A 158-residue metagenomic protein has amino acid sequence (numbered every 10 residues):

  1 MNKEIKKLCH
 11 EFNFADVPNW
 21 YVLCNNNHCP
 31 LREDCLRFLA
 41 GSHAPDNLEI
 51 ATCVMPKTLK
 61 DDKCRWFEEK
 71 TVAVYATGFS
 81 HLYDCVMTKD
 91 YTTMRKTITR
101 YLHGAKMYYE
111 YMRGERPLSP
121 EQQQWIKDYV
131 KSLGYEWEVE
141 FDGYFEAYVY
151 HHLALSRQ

Functional and structural regions predicted by a protein language model:
M1-F67: N-terminal cysteine/histidine-rich coordination modules
H10-F12, D16-P18, F141-Q158: Short, charged recognition helix plus adjacent turn of helix-turn-helix-like nucleic-acid-binding domains
E68-R95, E136-V139: A short, Lys/Arg-rich alpha-helix, primarily the initiator
T92-Y101, Y108: Short alpha-helical "recognition helix" segments of helix-turn-helix
G104-S119: Recognition helix of helix-turn-helix/homeodomain-like DNA-binding domains that insert into the DNA major groove
E121-V139: DNA major-groove recognition helix of helix-turn-helix/homeodomain DNA-binding modules
